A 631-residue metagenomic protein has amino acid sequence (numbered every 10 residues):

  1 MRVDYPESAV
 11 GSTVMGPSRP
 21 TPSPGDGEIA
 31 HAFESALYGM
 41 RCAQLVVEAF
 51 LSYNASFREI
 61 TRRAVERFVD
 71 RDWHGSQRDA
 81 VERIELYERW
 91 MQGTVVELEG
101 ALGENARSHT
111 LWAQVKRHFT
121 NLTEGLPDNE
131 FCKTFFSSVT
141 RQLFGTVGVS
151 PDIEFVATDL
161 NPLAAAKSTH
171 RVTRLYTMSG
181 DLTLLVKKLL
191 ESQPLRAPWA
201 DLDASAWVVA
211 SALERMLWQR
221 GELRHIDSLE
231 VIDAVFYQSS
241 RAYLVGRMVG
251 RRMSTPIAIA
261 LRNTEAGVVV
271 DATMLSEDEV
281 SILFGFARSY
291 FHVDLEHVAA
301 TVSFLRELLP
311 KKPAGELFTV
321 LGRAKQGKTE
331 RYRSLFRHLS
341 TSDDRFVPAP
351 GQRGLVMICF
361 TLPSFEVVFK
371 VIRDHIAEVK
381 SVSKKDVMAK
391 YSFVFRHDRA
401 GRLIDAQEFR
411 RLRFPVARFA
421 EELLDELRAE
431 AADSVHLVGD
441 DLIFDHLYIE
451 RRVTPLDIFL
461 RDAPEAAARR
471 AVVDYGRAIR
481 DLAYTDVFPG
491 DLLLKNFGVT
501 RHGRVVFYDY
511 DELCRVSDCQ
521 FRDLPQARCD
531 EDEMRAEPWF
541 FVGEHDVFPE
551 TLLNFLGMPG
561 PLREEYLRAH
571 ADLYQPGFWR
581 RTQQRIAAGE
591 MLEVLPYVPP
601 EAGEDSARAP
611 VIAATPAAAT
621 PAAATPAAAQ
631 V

Functional and structural regions predicted by a protein language model:
M1-A32, R62, H545-D546, L552 (+1 more regions): N-terminal leader/presequence-like segments
Y5, A204-A210, D546-I612, V631: Long, compositionally biased intrinsically disordered regions
G11-E277: Noncatalytic N-terminal accessory/assembly modules of large enzymes
M216-D462, A467, D474, Y484: Conserved ATP-binding subdomain of kinase catalytic cores across diverse folds
S392-E408, Q520-G557: Active-site-adjacent segment of 2-oxoglutarate/Fe(II) JmjC oxygenases
E465-K495: Conserved kinase catalytic-core helix
F488-W539: Catalytic activation segment of kinase domains across protein kinase-like and atypical kinase folds
A613-A629: Compositionally biased, intrinsically disordered low-complexity segments enriched for polar/charged residues
